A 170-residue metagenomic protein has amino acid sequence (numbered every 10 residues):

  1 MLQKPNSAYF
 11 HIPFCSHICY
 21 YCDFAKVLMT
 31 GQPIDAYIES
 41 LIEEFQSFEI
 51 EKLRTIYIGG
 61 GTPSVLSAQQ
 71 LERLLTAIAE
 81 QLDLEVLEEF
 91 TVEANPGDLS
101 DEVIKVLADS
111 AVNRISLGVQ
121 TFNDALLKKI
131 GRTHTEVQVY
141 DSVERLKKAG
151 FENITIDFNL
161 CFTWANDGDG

Functional and structural regions predicted by a protein language model:
L2-A36, K128-G131: Canonical Radical SAM [4Fe-4S] cluster-binding loop centered on the CxxxCxxC motif and its immediate flanking residues
K26-G170: Conserved non-cysteine loop/helix-boundary elements of the Radical SAM core domain that shape
